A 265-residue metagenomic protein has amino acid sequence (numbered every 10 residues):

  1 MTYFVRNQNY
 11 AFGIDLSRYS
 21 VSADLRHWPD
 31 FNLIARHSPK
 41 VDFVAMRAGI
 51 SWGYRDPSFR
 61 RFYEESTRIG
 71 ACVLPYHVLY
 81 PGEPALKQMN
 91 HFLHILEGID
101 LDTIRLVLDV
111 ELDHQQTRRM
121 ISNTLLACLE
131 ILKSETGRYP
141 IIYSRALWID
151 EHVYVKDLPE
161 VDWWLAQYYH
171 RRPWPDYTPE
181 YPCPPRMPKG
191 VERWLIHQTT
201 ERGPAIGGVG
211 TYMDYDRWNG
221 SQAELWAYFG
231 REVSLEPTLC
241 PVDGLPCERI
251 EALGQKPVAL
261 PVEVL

Functional and structural regions predicted by a protein language model:
M1-R138: Substrate-binding cleft of extracellular glycoside hydrolase catalytic domains
M1-R26, N32-A35, L158-L265: Functionally critical loop-and-helix segments that line ligand-binding/catalytic clefts of soluble enzyme domains
P81, L147-W148, P204: Positions that flank functional sites
L96, G137-P140, F229-E232, E236: Catalytic cores of transferase enzymes with a strong primary signal for eukaryotic protein kinases
I104-P184: Catalytic domains of cell-wall/extracellular-matrix polysaccharide-remodeling enzymes, centered on de-N-acetylation
